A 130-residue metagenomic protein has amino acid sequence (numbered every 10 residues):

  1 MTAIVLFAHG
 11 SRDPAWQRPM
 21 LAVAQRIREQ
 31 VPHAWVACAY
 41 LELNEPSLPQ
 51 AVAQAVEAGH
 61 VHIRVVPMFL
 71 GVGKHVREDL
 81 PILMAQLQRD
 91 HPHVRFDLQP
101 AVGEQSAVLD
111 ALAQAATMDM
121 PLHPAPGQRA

Functional and structural regions predicted by a protein language model:
M1-A130: Active-site-proximal alpha-helix that buttresses catalytic centers in soluble enzyme cores
